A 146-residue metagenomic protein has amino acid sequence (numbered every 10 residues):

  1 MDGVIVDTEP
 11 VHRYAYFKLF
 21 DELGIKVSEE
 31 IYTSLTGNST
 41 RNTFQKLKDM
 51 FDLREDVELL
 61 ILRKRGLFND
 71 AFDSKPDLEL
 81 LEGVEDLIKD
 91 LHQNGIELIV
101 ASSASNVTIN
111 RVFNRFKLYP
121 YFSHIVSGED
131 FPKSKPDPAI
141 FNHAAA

Functional and structural regions predicted by a protein language model:
M1-T33: Active-site neighborhood of HAD-like aspartate-dependent phosphohydrolases
Y14-K18, K46, R63, D86 (+1 more regions): Alpha-helical elements of Rossmann-like donor-binding domains used by nucleotide-donor carbohydrate transfer enzymes
A15, T43, T108-R111: Phosphate- and divalent-cation-binding pockets in alpha/beta enzyme and binding domains that engage nucleotide-derived
K26, R54, Y119-S123: Conserved H-loop
G37-A71, E82, K89-D90: A metal-dependent, Asp-based hydrolase signature
D70-V100, N106, N110: Short, acidic loop-to-helix structural element flanking the phosphoryl-transfer center in phosphate-processing enzymes
D77-L78, I99, S105-A146: Substrate-recognition "cap/lid" segment bordering the active-site pocket of phosphatases
